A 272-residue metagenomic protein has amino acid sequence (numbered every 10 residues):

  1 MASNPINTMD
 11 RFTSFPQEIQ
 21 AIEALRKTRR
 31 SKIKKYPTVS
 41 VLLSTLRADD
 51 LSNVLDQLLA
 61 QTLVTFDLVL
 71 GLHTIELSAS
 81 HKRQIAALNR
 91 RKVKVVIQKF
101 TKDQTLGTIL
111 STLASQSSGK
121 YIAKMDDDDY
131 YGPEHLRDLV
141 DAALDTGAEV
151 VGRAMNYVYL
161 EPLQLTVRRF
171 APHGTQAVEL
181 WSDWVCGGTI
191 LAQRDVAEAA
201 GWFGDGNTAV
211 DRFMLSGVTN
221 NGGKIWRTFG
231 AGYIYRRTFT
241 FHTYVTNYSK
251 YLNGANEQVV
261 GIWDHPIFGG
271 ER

Functional and structural regions predicted by a protein language model:
M1-A60: N-proximal low-complexity "stem/linker" segments adjacent to membrane-targeting elements
Q57-K99: Acidic donor-binding segment of Leloir-type glycosyltransferases
H73, M125-D127: Active-site acidic Asp-centered loop
F100-S117: Glycine-rich, basic loop-to-helix element that forms the pyrophosphate-binding segment of sugar-nucleotide handling
S115, M125, E134-G204: Conserved catalytic core of nucleotide-sugar-dependent glycosyltransferases
I122: Short aromatic/hydrophobic "clamp" motif used to bind/position activated sugar donors
V158-Y159, T228-P266: Active-site donor/metal-binding and catalytic loop motifs of nucleotide-sugar-dependent glycosylation enzymes
T208-M214: Acidic donor-binding loop at a coil-to-helix junction in glycosyltransferase catalytic cores that engages
